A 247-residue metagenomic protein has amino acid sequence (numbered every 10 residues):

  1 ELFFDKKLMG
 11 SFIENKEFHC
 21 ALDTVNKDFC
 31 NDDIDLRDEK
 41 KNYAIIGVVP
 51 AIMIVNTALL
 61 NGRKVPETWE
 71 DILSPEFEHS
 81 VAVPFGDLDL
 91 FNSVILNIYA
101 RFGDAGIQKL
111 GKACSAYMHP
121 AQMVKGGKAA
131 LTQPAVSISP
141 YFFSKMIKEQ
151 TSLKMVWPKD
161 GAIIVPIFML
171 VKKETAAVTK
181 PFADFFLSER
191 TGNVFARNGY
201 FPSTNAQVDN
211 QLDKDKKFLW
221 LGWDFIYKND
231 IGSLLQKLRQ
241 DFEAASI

Functional and structural regions predicted by a protein language model:
E1-L73, Q236-Q240: N-terminal segment of the mature folded domain
H19-N26, E149-I163, K173: Short beta-strand->loop
A44-G47, A130-L131, A162-I163: Extracellular/periplasmic catalytic domains that process cell-envelope and extracellular macromolecules
M53-L59, I164-A177, V194-N198: A bilobed periplasmic-binding-protein/Venus flytrap-type ligand-binding module shared by bacterial periplasmic
A58-P66, A100-A105, E174-T179: Short helix-loop capping/hinge motifs at secondary-structure junctions, enriched in acidic/polar residues
E70-L90: Short loop->beta-strand "edge-of-pocket" segments that line small-molecule binding or catalytic clefts across diverse
L90-P158: Ligand-binding pocket segment of bilobal, Venus flytrap-like solute-binding proteins
A176, F185-I247: Extracellular/periplasmic juxtamembrane helices and adjacent flexible linkers that interface with membrane partners
